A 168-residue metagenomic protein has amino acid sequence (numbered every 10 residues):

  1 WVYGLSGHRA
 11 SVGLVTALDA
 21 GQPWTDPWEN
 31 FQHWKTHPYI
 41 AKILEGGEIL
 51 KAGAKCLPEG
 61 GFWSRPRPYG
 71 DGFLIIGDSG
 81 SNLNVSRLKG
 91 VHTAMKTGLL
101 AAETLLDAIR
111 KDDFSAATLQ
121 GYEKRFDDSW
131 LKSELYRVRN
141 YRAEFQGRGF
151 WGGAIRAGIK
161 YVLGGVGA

Functional and structural regions predicted by a protein language model:
W1-A52, H92, K111, E123 (+3 more regions): Conserved FAD/dinucleotide-binding core of flavoprotein oxidoreductases
H8-L14, S79-G80, L100-E103: Short acidic (Asp/Glu) and glycine-rich catalytic loops that position anionic groups and cofactors
Q22-E29, P68-L74, T93-K96, L100 (+1 more regions): Conserved active-site and cofactor/substrate-binding residues in soluble primary-metabolism enzymes
Y39, I43, G72-G77, S81-N84 (+3 more regions): Structured mid-domain segments that build the active-site/substrate or prosthetic-cofactor binding neighborhood
K55-V85: FAD-binding beta-loop-beta segment adjacent to the flavin cofactor pocket
S81-R87, L99-G152: Active-site-proximal substrate-binding core of FAD-dependent oxidoreductases
S86-A94: Alpha-helix N-cap/helix-initiation motif
F145-A168: C-terminal auxiliary extensions adjacent to catalytic cores
